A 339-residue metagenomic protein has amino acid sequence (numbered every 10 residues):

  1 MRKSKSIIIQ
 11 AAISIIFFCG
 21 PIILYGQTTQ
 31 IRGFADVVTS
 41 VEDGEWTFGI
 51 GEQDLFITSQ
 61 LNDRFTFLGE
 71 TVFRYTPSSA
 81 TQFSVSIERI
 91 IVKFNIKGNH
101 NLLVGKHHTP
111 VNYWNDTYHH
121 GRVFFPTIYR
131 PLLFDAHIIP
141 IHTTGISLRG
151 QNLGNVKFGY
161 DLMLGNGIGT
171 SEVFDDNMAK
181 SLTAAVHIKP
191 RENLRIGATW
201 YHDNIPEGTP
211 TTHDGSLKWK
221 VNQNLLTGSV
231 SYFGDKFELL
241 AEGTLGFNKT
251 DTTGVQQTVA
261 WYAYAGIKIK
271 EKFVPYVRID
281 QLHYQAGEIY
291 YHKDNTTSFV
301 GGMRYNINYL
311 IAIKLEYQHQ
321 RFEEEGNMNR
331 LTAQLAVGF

Functional and structural regions predicted by a protein language model:
R2-A12: Bacterial N-terminal signal peptides that target proteins for export
Q10-P21: Bacterial N-terminal signal peptides
I22-G26: Sec/Tat signal peptide C-region and signal peptidase I cleavage site
T28-G167, M178-K180, H187-I196, Y264-I267 (+3 more regions): Outer membrane beta-barrel
D36-D43, S79-A80, I91-N95, L103 (+3 more regions): Outer-membrane beta-barrel pore domains
D135-A136, T170-F174, A184-A185, L217 (+1 more regions): Short helix-to-loop capping/linker segments positioned immediately adjacent to catalytic or ligand/cofactor-binding
M163-V173, E207-D214: Active-site-proximal beta-alpha loop/turn segments in soluble metabolic enzymes
G169-D176, N329-Q334: C-terminal/domain-terminus segments
